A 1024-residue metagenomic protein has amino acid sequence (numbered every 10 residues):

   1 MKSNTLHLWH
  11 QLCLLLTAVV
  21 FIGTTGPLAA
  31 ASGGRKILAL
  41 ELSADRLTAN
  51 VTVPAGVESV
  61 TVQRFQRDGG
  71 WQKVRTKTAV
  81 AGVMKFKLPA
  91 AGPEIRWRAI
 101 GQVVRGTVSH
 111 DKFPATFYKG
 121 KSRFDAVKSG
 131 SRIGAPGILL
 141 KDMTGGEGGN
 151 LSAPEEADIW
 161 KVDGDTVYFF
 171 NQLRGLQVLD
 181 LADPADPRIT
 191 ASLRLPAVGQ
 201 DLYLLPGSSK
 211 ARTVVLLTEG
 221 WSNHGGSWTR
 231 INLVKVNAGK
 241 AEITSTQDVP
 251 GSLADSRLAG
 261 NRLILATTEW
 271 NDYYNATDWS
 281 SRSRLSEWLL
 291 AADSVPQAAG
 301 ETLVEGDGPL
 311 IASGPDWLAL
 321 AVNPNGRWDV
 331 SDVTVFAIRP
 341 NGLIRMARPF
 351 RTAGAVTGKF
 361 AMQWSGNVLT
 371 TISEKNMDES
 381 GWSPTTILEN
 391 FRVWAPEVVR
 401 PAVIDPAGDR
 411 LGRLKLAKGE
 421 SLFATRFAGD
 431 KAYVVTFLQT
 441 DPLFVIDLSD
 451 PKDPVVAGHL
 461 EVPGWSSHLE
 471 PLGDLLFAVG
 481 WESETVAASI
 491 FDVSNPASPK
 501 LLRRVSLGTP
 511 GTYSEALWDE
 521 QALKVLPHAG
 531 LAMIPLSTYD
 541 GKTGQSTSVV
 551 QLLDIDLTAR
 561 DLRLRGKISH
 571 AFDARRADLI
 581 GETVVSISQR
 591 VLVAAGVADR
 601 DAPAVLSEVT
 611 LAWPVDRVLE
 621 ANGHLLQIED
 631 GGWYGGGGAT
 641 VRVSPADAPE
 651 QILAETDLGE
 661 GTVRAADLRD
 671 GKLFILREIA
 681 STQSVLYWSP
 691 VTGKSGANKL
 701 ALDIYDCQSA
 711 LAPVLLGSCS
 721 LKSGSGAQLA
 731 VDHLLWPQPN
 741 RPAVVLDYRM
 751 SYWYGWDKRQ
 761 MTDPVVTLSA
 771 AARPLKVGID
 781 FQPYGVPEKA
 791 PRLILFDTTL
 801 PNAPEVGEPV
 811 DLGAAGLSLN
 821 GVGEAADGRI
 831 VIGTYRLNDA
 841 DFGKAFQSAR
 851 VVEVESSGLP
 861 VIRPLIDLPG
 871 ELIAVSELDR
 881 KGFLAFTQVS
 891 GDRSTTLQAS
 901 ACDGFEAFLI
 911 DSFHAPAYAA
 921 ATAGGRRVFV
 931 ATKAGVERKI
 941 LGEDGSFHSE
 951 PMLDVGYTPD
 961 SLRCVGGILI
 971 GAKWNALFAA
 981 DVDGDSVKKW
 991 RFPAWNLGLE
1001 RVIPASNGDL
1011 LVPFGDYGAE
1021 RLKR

Functional and structural regions predicted by a protein language model:
M1-K2, A30: Initiator methionine at the very start of the polypeptide chain
K2-C13: Bacterial N-terminal signal peptides that target proteins for export
W9, F21-I22, A29, V53 (+1 more regions): Short intrinsically disordered, low-complexity segments
C13-T24: Bacterial N-terminal signal peptides
A30-K112: Low-complexity, Ser/Thr/Pro-rich intrinsically disordered linker/stalk segments at domain junctions
R96-R1024: Beta-sheet-rich non-transmembrane sensory/scaffold domains
